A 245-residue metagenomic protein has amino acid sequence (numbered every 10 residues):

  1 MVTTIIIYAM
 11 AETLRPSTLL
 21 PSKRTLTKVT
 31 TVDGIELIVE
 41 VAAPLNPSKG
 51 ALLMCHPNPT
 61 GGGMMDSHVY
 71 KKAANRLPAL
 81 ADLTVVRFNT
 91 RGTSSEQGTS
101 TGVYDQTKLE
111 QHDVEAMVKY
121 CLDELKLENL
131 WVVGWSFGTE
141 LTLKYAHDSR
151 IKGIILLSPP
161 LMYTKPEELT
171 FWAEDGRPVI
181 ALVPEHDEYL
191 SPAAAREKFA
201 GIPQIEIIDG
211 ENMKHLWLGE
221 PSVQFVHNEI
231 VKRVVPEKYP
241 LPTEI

Functional and structural regions predicted by a protein language model:
A11-L45: N-terminal cap/lid segment of alpha/beta-hydrolase-fold proteins
V32-L125: Serine-hydrolase catalytic machinery in alpha/beta-hydrolase-like enzymes
L125-W135: Alpha/beta-hydrolase fold nucleophile elbow
G134-T142: Gly/Ala-rich beta-loop-alpha elbow adjacent to hydrolase catalytic centers
E168, L190-A200, S222: Short alpha-helix in the alpha/beta-hydrolase fold that links the catalytic acid
D175, A181-V183: Short beta-strand/loop motif that positions the catalytic acidic residue of the alpha/beta-hydrolase fold
E185-L190, H215: Acidic catalytic loop of the alpha/beta-hydrolase fold
M213-Q224: Catalytic histidine-centered segment of alpha/beta-hydrolase-like enzymes
